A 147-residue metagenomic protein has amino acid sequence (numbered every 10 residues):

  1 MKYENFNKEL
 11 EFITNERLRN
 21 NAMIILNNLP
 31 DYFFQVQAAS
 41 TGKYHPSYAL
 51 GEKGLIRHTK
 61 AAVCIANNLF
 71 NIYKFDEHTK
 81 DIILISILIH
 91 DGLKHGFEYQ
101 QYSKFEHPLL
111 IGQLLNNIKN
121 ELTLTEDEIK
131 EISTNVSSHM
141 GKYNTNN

Functional and structural regions predicted by a protein language model:
M1-Y99: Acidic/His-rich, divalent-metal-binding segments that scaffold phosphate/diphosphate chemistry
I56, E77, Y102-L109, E126 (+1 more regions): Short, amphipathic alpha-helical segments
H58, H90, H107-P108, H139-M140: Histidine-centered active-site/metal-ligand motif
A62-A66, K104-E121: An active-site-proximal "capping" alpha-helix that borders the catalytic cofactor pocket
I72-E77, K119-E126: Inter-helical turn/loop segments and adjacent helix faces that build the functional surface of alpha-helical bundle
I83, L122-N147: Histidine/acidic-rich helix-loop-helix segments that form or flank divalent-metal centers in metalloenzyme catalytic
